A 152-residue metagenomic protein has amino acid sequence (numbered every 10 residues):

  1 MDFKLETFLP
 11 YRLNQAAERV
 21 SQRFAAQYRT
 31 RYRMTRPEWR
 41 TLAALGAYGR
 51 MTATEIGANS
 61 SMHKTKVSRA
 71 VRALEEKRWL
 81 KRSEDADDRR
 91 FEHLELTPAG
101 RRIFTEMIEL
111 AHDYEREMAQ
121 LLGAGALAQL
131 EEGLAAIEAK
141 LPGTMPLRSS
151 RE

Functional and structural regions predicted by a protein language model:
M1-F3, M118-G125, T144-R151: Hydrophobic/aromatic-rich alpha-helical bundle segments in the mid-to-C-terminal region
M1-Y32: N-terminal leader segment of winged-helix/HTH proteins
Y11-N14, E18, A43, E132-A135 (+1 more regions): Generic alpha-helical structural context detector
Q15, R19, H63-K77, R82: Secondary-structure boundary/capping motif
A16, V20, R31-M34, Y48 (+2 more regions): Histidine kinase transmitter module recognition
Q22-K66, L147-S149: N-terminal helix-turn-helix DNA-binding core of bacterial DNA-binding proteins
Q27, R50, N59, R72-A139: Charged, amphipathic alpha-helical coiled-coil/dimerization segments
K66, H93, E132-E152: Contiguous, function-dense segments enriched for cysteine-driven chemistry and partner/ligand-binding capacity
